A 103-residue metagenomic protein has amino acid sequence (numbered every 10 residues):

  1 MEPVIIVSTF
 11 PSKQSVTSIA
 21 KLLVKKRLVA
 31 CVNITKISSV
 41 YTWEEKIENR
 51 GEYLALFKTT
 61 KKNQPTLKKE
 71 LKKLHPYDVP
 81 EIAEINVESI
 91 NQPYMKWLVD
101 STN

Functional and structural regions predicted by a protein language model:
M1-N103: Positively charged, small/polar-rich N-terminal and surface patches that mediate targeting and assembly and bind
